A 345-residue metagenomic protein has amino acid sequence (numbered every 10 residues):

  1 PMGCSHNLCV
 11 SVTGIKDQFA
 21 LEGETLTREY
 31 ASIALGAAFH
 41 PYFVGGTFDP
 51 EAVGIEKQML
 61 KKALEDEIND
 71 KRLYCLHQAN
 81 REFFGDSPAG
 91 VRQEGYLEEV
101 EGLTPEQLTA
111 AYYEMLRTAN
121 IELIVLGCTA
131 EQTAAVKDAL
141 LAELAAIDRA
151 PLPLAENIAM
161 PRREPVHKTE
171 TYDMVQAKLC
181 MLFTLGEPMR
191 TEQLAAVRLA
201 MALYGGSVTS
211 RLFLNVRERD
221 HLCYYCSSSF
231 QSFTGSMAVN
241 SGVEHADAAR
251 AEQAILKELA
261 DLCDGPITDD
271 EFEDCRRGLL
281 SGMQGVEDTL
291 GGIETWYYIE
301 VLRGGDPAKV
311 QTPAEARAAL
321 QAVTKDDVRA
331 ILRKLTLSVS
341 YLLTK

Functional and structural regions predicted by a protein language model:
P1-P151, E218-K345: Charge-rich, well-structured scaffold segments of protease-associated domains
N120, R149-R211: His/Glu-based metal-binding/catalytic segments typifying zinc-dependent metallopeptidases
L214: Active-site phosphate/pyrophosphate- and oxyanion-stabilizing loops and adjacent acidic/basic residues in soluble
